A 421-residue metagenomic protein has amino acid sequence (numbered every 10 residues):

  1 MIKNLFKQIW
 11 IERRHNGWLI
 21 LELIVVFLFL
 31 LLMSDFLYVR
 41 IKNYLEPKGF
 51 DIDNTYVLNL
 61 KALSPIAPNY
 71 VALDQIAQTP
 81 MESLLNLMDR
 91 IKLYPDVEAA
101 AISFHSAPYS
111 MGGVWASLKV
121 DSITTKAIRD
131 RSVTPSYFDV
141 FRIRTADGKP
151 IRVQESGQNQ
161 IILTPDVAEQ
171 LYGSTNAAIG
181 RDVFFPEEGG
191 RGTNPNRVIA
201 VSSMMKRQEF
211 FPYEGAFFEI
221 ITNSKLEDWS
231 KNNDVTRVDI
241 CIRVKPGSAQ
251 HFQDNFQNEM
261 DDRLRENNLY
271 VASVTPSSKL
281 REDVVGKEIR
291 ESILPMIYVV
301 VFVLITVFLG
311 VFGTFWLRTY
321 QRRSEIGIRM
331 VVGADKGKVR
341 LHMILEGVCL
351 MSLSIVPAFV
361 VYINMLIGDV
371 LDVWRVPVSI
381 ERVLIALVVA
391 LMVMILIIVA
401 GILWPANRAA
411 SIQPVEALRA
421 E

Functional and structural regions predicted by a protein language model:
I2-K7, R40, V389-E421: C-terminal membrane-exit region of the final transmembrane helix in multipass inner-membrane proteins
K3-K7, L309-G347, S411-E421: Intracellular coupling helices
R14-V39, E288-S324, M351-V361, V393-L396 (+1 more regions): Hydrophobic alpha-helical transmembrane segments of multi-pass inner-membrane transport and secretion
F36-T124: Membrane-proximal extracellular/periplasmic loop immediately following the first transmembrane helix
T124-I220: Hydrophobic secondary-structure segments that place a key small or acidic residue at a functional site
P165, P195-I293: "Rare, low-scoring activations can occur in soluble or secreted enzymes where short amphipathic helices or signal
P295, V373-W404: Conserved transmembrane alpha-helices of multi-pass membrane proteins, especially helix-helix packing segments enriched
V303, S324-V370, W374, I385-V389 (+1 more regions): Transmembrane alpha-helical interface segments in multi-pass membrane proteins
